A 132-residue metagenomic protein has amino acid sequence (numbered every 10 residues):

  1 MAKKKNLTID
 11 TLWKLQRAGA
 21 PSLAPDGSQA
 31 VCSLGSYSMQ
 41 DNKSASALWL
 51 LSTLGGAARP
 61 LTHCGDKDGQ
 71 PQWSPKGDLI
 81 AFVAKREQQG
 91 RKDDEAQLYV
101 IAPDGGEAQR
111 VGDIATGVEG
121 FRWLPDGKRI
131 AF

Functional and structural regions predicted by a protein language model:
M1-Q16, T53, A58: A short helix->beta-strand "capping" segment at the edge of beta-propeller domains
D10-S46: Beta-strand-rich domains and repeat architectures in extracellular enzymes and scaffolds, especially beta-propellers
G27-A30, G77-A81, I130-A131: Hydrophobic beta-strand positions that form the internal "hydrophobic ladder" of WD40/Gbeta-like beta-propeller blades
L34-A47, T62-D68, V83-Y99, E107 (+1 more regions): A flexible loop/linker signature enriched in serine peptidases of the S9 family
S52-G56, A102-G106: Short loop/turn segments that connect beta-strands within beta-propeller blades
W123-A131: Structured, non-catalytic alpha/beta "coupling" segments that mediate domain-domain communication and provide generic
